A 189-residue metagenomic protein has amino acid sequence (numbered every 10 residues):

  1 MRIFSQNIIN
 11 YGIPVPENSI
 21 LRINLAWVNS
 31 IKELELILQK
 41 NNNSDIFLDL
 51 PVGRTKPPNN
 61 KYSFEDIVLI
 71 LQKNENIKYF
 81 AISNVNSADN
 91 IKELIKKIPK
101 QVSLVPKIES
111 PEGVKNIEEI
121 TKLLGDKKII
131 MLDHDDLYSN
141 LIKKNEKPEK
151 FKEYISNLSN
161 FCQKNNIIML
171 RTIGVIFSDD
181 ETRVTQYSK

Functional and structural regions predicted by a protein language model:
M1-K189: Expand to "…catalyze enediolate/carbanion chemistry for C-C bond making/breaking, isomerization, decarboxylation
